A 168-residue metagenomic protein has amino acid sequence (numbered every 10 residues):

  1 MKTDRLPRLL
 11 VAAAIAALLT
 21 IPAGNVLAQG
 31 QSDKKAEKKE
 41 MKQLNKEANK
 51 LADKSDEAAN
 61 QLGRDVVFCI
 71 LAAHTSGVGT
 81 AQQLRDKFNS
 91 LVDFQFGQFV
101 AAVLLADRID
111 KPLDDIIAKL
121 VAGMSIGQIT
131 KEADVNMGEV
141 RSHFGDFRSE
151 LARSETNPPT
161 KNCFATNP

Functional and structural regions predicted by a protein language model:
K2-A12: Bacterial N-terminal signal peptides that target proteins for export
A12-P22: Bacterial N-terminal signal peptides
L27-P168: General marker for long, soluble alpha-helical cores
